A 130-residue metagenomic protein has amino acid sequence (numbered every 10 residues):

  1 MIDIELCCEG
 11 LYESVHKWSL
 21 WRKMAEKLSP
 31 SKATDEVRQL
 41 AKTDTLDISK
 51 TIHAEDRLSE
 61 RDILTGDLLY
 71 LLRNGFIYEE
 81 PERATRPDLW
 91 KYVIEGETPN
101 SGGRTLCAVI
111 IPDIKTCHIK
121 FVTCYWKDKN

Functional and structural regions predicted by a protein language model:
M1-N130: Ribonuclease/tRNase effector modules and their secretory precursors
